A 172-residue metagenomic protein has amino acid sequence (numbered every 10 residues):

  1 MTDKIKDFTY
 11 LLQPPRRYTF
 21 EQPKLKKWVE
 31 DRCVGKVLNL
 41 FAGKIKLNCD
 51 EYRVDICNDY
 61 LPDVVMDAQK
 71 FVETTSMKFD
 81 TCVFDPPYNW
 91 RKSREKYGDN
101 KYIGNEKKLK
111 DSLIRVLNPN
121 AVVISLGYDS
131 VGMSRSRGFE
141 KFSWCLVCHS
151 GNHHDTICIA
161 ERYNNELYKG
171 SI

Functional and structural regions predicted by a protein language model:
M1-D50, V54, N152-I159, G170-I172: S-adenosyl-L-methionine
T2-P14, P87-G104: Glycine-rich phosphate-binding "P-loop"
C57: Conserved SAM/SAH-binding beta-strand->alpha-helix loop
Q69-F84, W90-R91: A short acidic, Gly/Pro-enriched loop at the edge of an enzyme's catalytic core that lines a small-molecule cofactor
P86-P87, L126-D129: Short strand-turn motif at the edge of the Rossmann-like AdoMet-binding core
G98-V122: A short glycine-rich, Lys/Arg-flanked "PGG" loop and its adjoining helix->strand segment in the class I
V131-I172: Class I S-adenosyl-L-methionine
